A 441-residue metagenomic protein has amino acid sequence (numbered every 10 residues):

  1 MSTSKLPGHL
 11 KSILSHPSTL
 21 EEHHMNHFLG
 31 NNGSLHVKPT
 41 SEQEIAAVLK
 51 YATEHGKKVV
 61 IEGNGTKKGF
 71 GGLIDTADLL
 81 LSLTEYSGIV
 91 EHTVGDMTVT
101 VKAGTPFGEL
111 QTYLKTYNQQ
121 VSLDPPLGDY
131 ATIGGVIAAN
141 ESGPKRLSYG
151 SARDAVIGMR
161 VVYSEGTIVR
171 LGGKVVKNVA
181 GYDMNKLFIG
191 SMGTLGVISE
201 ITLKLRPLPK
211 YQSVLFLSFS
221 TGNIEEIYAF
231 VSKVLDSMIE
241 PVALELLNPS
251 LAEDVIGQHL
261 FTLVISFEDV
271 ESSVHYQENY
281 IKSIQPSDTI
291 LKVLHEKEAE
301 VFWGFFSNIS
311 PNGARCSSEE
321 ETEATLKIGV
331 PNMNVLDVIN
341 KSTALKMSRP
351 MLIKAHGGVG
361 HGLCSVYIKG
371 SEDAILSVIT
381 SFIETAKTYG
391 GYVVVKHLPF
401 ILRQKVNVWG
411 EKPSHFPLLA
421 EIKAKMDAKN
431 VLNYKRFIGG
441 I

Functional and structural regions predicted by a protein language model:
M1-K50, K57, N64-M97, E296-E319 (+1 more regions): N-terminal flexible segment immediately upstream of the FAD-binding catalytic core in FAD-dependent oxidoreductases
T3-K11, I224-L246, N332-P350, I375-A386: Short amphipathic alpha-helix segments
H27-I61, A77, S82-L127, E141-G173 (+2 more regions): N-terminal glycine-rich flavin-associated loop
K38, S218, S266-E268, G329 (+1 more regions): Short hydrophobic/aromatic beta-strand micro-patches that form the beta-sheet surface supporting nucleotide- or nucleic
E62-F70, D124-G134, I438: Short, glycine/charge-rich beta-strand/loop segments that flank catalytic centers and engage negatively charged groups
G71-D78, T84, G128, I284 (+1 more regions): Conserved glycine-rich FAD pyrophosphate-binding loop
A138, I157-C316: C-terminal substrate-binding/cap subdomain adjacent to the FAD-binding core in PCMH-type and related FAD-linked
